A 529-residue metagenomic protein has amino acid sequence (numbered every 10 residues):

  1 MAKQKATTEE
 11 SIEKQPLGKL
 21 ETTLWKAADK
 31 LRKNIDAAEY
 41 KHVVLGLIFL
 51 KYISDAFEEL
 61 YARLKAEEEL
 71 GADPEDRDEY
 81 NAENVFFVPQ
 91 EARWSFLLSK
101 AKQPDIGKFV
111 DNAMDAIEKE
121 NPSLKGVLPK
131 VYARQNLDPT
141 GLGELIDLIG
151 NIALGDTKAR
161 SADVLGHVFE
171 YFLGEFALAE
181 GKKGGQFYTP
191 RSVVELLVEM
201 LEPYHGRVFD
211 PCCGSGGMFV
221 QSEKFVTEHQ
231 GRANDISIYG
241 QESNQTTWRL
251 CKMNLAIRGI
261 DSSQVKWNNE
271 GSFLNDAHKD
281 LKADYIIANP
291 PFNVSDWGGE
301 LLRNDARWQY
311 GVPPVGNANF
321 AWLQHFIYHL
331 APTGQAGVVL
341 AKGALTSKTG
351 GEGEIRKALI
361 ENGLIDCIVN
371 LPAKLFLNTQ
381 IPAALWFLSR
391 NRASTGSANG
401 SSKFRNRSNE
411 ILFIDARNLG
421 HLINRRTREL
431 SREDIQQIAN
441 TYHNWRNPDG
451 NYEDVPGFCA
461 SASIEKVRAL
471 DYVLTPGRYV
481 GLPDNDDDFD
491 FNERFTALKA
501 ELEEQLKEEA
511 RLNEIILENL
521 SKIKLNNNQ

Functional and structural regions predicted by a protein language model:
M1-Y204, K266-F273, A277, N370-A373 (+4 more regions): Non-catalytic, mostly N-terminal accessory regions of nucleic-acid modification and defense proteins
T23, K30, E39-Y40, V44-Y52 (+2 more regions): Conserved Class I SAM-dependent methyltransferase catalytic core
K30, I152, Y171, E175 (+8 more regions): Conserved, well-folded catalytic cores of nucleic-acid-processing and energy-transducing macromolecular machines
K183-A288, N293-W297, L302-N304, Q309 (+5 more regions): Conserved S-adenosyl-L-methionine
K282-A283, N317-N319, T333-A341, E352 (+8 more regions): Active-site lining segments that contact anionic ligands and/or coordinate catalytic metals
F292-P314, N319, K357-E361, S397-E410 (+2 more regions): Accessory, often C-terminal, charged low-complexity segments
S295-E300, G337-V338, S347-G350, I368 (+3 more regions): Extended hydrophobic-aromatic, low-complexity segments
W297-N317, G343-G351, P372-N378, R425-L430 (+1 more regions): Short, contiguous acidic/charged loop-to-helix segments that flank catalytic cores in large enzymes
